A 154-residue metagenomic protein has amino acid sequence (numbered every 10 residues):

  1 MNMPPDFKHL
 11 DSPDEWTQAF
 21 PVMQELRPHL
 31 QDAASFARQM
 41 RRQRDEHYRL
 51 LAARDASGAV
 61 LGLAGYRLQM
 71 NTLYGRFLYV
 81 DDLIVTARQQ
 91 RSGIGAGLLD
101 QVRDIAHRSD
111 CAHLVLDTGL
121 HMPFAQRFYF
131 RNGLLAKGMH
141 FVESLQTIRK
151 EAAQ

Functional and structural regions predicted by a protein language model:
N2-G75, L99-Q101, S144-Q146: Acetyl-CoA-dependent GNAT
N2-M3, D104-H107, L134-L135, M139-Q154: Terminal substrate-recognition subdomain of acyl/acetyltransferases
R49, A112, L135: Short acidic/polar active-site loop segments enriched in Thr and Asp
Q69-V80, Q90, A136-K137: A conserved beta-turn-beta hairpin within the catalytic core of GNAT-like acetyltransferases that forms part
V85, R91-D104, R131: Conserved acetyl-CoA-binding loop-helix of GNAT-fold acetyltransferases
T86, G119: Residue-level recognition of the GNAT/N-acetyltransferase active site
A96, R108, L120-M139, E143: Conserved active-site alpha-helix within GNAT-family acetyltransferase domains
A106-T118: Conserved GNAT acetyl-CoA-binding A-motif
